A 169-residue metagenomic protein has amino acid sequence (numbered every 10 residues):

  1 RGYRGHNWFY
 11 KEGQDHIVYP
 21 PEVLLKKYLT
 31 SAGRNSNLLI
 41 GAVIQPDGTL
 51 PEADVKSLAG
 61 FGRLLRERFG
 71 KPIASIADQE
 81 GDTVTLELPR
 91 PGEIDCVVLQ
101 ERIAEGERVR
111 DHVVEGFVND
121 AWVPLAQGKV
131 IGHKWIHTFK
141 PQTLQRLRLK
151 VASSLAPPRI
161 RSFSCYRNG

Functional and structural regions predicted by a protein language model:
R1-V118, P124-K129, H133-F139, K150-R159 (+1 more regions): Mature catalytic domains of secreted/periplasmic carbohydrate-active enzymes
Q142-L144: Extracellular Ig-like/FN3 beta-sandwich strand-entry sites
